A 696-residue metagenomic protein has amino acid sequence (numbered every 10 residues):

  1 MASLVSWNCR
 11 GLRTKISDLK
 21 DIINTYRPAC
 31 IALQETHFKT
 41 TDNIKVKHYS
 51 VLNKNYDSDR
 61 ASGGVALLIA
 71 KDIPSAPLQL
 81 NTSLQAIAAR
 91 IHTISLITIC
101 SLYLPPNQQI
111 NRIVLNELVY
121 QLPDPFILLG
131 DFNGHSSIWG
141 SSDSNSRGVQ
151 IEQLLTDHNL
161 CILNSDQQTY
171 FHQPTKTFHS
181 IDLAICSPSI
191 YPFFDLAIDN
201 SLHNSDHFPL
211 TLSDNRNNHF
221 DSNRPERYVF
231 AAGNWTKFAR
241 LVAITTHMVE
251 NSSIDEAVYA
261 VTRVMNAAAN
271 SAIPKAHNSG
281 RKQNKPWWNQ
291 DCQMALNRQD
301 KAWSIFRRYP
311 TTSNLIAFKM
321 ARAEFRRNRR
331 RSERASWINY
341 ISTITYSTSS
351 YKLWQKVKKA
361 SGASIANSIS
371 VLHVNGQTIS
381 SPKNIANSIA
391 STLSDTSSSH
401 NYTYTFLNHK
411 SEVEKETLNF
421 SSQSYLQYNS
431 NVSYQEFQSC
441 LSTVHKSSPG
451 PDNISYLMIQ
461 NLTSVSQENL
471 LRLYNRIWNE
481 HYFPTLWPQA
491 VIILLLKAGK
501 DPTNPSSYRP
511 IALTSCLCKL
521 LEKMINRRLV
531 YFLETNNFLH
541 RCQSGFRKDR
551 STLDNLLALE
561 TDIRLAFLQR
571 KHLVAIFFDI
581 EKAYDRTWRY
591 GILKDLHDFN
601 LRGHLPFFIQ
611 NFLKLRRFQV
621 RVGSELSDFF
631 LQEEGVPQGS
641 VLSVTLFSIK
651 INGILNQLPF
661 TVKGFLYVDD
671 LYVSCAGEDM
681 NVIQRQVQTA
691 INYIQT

Functional and structural regions predicted by a protein language model:
M1-F126, S141-L160, L462, Y474-N479 (+1 more regions): Short phosphate/oxyanion-binding micro-motifs
N8, I31-E35, L68, I99 (+25 more regions): Mobile genetic element proteins and their domesticated derivatives, centered on retroelements and DNA transposons
R10-K15, N133-S136, I580-R589: Short acidic, Gly/Ser-rich segments with clustered Asp/Glu that frequently serve as metal-coordination loops in enzyme
T25, S213-N217, I254-Y259, V264-A267 (+7 more regions): Surface-exposed loop/turn segments and immediately adjacent short secondary-structure elements within folded domains
L52-L67, S137-S144, H158-C186, H247-N251 (+1 more regions): Active site of divalent-metal-dependent phosphoester/diester hydrolases
R90-T93, F126-I127, A184-R281, A366-S368 (+3 more regions): Surface polyanion/phosphate-binding segment centered on an Asp-His-Pro turn
Y120, F126-L128, S142, V149 (+4 more regions): Nucleotidyl polymerases of mobile genetic elements and RNA viruses
V261-N266, C292-W303, N314-E333, L393 (+1 more regions): Short amphipathic alpha-helical coiled-coil/interface segments
